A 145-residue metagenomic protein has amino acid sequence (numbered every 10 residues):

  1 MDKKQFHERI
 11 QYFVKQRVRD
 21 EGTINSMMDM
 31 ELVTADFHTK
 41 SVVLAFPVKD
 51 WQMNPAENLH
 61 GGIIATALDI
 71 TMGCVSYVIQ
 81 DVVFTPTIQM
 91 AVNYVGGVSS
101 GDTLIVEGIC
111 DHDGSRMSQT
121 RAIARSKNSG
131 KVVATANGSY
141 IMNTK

Functional and structural regions predicted by a protein language model:
M1-K145: Terminal targeting signals and extreme-terminal segments of soluble enzymes
